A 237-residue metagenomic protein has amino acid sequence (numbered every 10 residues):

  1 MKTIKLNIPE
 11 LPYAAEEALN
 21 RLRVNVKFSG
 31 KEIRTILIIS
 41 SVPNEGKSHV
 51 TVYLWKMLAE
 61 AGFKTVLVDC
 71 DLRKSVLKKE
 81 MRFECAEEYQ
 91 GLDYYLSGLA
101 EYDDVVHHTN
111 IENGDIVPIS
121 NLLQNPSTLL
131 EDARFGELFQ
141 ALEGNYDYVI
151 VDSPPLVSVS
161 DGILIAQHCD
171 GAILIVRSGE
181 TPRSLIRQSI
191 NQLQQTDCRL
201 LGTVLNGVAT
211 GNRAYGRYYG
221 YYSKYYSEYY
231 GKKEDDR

Functional and structural regions predicted by a protein language model:
K2-E16, N20, V24-K31, S40-E45 (+1 more regions): P-loop/Walker-type NTP enzyme "switch/lid" segment
K2-I4, R187-R237: Hydrophobic micro-sites
S29-T35, K56, E60, V68: Primarily NTPase-proximal linker/entry elements flanking Walker-type ATP/GTP-binding cores
H49-V50, L54: Hydrophobic positions on the alpha1 helix immediately C-terminal to the Walker A/P-loop
V76-L77, N125-S127, R183-S184, T210-Y215: Switch/connector loops and helix/strand junctions flanking conserved nucleotide-binding motifs in nucleotide-processing
A141-G144, L156-G179: Inter-motif core of Ras-like GTPase G domains
I150-V151, L205: Hydrophobic residues in beta-strands of the RecA-like P-loop NTPase core, especially within AAA+ ATPase
